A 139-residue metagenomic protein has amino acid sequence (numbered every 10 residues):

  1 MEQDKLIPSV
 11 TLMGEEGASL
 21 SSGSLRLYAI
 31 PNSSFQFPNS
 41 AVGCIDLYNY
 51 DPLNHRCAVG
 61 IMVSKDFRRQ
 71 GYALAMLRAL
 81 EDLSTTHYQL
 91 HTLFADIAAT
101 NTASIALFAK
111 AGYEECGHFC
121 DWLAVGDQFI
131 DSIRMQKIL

Functional and structural regions predicted by a protein language model:
M1-I30, S34-G60, S64-R68, I138-L139: Acetyl-CoA-dependent GNAT
S24, I130-R134: Short hydrophobic/aromatic beta-strand or adjacent loop that forms the aromatic wall/cage of a ligand/substrate-binding
N39-G43, A103, F129: Glycine-rich acetyl-CoA-binding "A-motif" of GNAT/NAT acetyltransferases
V63, R69-T86, I105-K110: Conserved acetyl-CoA-binding loop-helix of GNAT-fold acetyltransferases
R68, A95-I105: Conserved beta-strand-loop-alpha-helix junction that forms the acyl-donor binding cleft
T86-D96: Conserved GNAT acetyl-CoA-binding A-motif
F94-I97, E114-D131: Conserved catalytic-core motifs of GNAT/GCN5-like acyltransferases
F108, Y113, M135: Conserved active-site tyrosine of GNAT-family acetyltransferases
